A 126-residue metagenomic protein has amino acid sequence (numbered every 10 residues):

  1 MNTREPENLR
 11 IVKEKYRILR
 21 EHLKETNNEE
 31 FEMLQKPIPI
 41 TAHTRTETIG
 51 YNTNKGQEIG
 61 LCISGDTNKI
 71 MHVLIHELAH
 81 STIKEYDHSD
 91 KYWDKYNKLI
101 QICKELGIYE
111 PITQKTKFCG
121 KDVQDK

Functional and structural regions predicted by a protein language model:
M1-K69, E85-K126: Metalloprotease/metallohydrolase-associated module, dominated by Zn2+-dependent proteases
H72-K84: Active-site recognition of the HExxH zinc-binding catalytic motif
